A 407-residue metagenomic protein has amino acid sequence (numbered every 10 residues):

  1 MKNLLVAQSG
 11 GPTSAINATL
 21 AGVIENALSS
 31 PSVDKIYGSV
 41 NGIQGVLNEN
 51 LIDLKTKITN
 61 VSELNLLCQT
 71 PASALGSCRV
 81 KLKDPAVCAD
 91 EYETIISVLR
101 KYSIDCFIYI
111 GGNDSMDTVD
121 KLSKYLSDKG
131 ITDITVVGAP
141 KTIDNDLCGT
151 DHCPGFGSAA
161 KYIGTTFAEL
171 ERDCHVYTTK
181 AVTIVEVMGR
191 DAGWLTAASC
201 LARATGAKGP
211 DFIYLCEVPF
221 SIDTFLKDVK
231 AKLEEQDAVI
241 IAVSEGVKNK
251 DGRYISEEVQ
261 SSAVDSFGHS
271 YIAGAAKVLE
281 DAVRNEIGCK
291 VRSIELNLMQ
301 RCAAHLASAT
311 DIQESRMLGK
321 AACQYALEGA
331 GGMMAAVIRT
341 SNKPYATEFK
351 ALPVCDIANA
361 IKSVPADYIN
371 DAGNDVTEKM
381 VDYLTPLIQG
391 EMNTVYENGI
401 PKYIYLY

Functional and structural regions predicted by a protein language model:
M1-L51: N-terminal phosphate-binding or glycine-rich loops at protein starts, especially the Walker A/P-loop of NTPases
K2-V6, L67-K81, K141-D151, T178-A181 (+1 more regions): Gly-rich Lys/Arg/Thr-decorated short loops/hinges at beta-loop-alpha junctions or inter-strand turns that position
N3-T13, S73-R79, D105-G111, G138 (+2 more regions): Short glycine-rich or small-residue beta-strand-to-loop segments that form or flank ligand, phosphate, metal/Fe-S
S9-G11, S39-G45, R79-V80, G112-N113 (+5 more regions): Short, ordered loop/turn segments at secondary-structure junctions
T13-V23, V46-L47, K83, E91-E93 (+6 more regions): Short glycine/serine/threonine-rich phosphate/pyrophosphate-binding segments that cradle anionic phosphate groups
E49-D105, D114, I143, P154-F156 (+1 more regions): Glycine-rich oxoanion-binding loops at beta->alpha junctions
V98, C106-G111, D117-D133, C153-R292: Accessory alpha-helical/coil subdomains and C-terminal extensions that flank or cap enzyme catalytic cores
E257-Y407: C-terminal non-catalytic interaction/assembly regions of soluble proteins
